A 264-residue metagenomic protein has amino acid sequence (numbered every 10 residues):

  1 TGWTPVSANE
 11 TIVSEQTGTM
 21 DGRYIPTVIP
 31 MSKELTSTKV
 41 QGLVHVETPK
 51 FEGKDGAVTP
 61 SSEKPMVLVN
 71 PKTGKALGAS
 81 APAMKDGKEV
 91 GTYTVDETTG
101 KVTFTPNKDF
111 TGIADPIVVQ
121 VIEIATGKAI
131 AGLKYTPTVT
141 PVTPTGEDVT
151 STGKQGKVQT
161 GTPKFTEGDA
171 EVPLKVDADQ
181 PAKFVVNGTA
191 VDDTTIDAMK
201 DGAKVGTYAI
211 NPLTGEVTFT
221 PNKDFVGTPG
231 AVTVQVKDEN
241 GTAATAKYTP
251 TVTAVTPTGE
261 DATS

Functional and structural regions predicted by a protein language model:
T1-D21, L77-G132, D193-T245: Acidic, turn/loop-rich segments in luminal/extracellular domains of secretory-pathway and cell-surface proteins
P5-S62, I122-D177, A231, Q235-S264: Extracellular interdomain linkers/hinges and stalk-like, low-complexity segments in secreted or single-pass
L43-T99, T105, Y135, K157-T214 (+3 more regions): Surface-exposed or secretory-pathway low-complexity segments enriched in glycine-proline and Ser/Thr/acidic residues
